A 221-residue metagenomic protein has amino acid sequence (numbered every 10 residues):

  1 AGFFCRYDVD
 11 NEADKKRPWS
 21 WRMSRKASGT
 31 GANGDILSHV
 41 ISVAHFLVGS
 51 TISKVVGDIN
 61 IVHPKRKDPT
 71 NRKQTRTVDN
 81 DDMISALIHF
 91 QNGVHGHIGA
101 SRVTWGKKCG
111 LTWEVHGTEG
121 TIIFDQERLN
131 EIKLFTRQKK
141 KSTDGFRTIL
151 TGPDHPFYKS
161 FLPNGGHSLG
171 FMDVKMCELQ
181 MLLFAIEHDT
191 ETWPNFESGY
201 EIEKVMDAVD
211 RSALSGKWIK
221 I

Functional and structural regions predicted by a protein language model:
A1-V78, I132, G216: Predominantly a Rossmann-like dinucleotide-binding segment in NAD(P)-dependent oxidoreductases
G2-D8, I59-P64, N92-V94, R102-W105 (+2 more regions): Glycine-rich beta-alpha junction loops
D14, F46, K54, N60 (+3 more regions): C-terminal glycine/acidic-rich active-site capping loop/insertion
D35, G110, P194: Residue-level signal for the nucleotide or nucleotide-sugar donor/cofactor binding architecture
V40, E178-L182, I202-M206: Alpha-helical packing segments of well-folded alpha/beta enzyme cores
G99-K108, H167: Glycine-rich phosphate/pyrophosphate-binding beta-alpha loops
G170, V174-E178, M206-S215: Stable alpha-helical structural segments in soluble proteins, enriched in small hydrophobic residues
